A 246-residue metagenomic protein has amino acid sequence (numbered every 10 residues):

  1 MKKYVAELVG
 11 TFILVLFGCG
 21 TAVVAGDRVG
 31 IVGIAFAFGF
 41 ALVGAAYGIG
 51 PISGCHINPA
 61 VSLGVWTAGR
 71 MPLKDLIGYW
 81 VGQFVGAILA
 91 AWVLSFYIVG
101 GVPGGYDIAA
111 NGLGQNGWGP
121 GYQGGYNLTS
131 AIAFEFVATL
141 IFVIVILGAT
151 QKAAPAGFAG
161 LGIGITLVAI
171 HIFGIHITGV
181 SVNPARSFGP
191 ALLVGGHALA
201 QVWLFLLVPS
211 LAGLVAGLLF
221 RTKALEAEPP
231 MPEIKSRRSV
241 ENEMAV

Functional and structural regions predicted by a protein language model:
M1-V246: Membrane-interface helix-loop junctions and terminal tails of multi-pass membrane proteins
